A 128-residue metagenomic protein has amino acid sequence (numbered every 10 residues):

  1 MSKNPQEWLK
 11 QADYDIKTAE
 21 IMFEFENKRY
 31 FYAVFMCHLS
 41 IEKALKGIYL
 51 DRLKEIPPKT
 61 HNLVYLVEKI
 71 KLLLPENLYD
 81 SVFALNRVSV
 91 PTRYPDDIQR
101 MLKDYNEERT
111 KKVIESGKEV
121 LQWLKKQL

Functional and structural regions predicted by a protein language model:
M1-L128: Terminal alpha-helical segments
